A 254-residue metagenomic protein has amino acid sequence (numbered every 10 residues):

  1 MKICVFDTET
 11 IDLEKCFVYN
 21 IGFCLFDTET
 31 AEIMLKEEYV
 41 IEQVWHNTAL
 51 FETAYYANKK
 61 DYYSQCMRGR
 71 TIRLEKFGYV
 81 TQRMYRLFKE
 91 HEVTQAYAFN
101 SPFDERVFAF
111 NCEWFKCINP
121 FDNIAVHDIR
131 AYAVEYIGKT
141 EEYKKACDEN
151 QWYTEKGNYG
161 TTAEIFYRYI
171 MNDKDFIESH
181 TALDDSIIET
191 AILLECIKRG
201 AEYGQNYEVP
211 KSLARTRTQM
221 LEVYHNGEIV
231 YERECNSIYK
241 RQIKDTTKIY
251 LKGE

Functional and structural regions predicted by a protein language model:
K2-N111, T247, K252: Conserved non-catalytic scaffold segment of RNase H-like nuclease domains
A31, G138-K144, C196-G204: Short helix-capping/linker segments at secondary-structure and domain boundaries
H46-Q65, I129-D184: Active-site-proximal helix-loop-helix substrate-binding element of RNase H-like nuclease domains
C66-T71, F115-F121, D173-S179: Short, polar/flexible loop-turn hinges at active-site or ligand-entry regions and domain interfaces
P102-H127: Substrate-recognition/cap helix-loop segment adjacent to the acidic, metal-dependent catalytic center of Asp-based
V107-F108, A131, I188: Hydrophobic side chains within alpha-helical segments
N150-T154, Y169, L183-E254: Acidic two-metal-ion nuclease catalytic site recognized across multiple nuclease folds, prominently DnaQ/RNase D-T
